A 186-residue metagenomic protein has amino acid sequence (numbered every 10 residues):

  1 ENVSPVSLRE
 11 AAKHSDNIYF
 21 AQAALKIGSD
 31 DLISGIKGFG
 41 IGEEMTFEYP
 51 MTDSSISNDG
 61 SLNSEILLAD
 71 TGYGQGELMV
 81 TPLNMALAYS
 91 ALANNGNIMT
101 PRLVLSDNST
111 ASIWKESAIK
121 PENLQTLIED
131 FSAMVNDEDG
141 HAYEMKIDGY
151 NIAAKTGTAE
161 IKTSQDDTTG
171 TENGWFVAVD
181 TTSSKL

Functional and structural regions predicted by a protein language model:
E1-L186: Beta-lactam-recognizing serine transpeptidase/beta-lactamase-like catalytic domain environment
